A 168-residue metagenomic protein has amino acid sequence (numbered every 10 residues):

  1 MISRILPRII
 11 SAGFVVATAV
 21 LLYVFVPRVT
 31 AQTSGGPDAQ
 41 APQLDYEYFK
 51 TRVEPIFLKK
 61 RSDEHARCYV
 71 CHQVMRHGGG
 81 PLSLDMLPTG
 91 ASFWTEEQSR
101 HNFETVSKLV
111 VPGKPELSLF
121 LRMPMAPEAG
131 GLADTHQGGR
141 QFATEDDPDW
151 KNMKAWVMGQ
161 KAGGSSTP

Functional and structural regions predicted by a protein language model:
I2, A17-T18, G80: Terminal low-complexity, poorly structured segments
I2-F14: N-terminal Sec-pathway targeting helices
A12-Y23: Bacterial N-terminal signal peptides
L22-P168: Aromatic- and Gly/Pro-enriched helix-to-coil junctions and flexible linker segments
